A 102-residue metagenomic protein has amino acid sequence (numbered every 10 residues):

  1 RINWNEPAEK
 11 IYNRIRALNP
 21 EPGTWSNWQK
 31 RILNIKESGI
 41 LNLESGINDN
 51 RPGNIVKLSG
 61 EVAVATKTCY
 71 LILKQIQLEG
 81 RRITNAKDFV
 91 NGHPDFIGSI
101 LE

Functional and structural regions predicted by a protein language model:
R1: Glycine-rich phosphate/diphosphate-binding loops and the adjacent beta-loop-alpha structural elements that coordinate
W4-E102: An anion-binding loop in the catalytic cleft
